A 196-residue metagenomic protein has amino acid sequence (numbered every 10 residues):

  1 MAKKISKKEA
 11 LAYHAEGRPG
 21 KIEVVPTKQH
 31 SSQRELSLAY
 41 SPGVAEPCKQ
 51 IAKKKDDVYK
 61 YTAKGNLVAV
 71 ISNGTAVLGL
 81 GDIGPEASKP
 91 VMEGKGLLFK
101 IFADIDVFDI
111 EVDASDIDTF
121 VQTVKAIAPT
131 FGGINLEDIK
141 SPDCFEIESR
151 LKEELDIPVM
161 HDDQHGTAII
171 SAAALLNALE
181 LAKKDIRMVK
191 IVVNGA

Functional and structural regions predicted by a protein language model:
M1-D156: N-terminal ligand-binding/catalytic initiation module
L78, I83-A103, L155, H161 (+1 more regions): Glycine-rich phosphate/diphosphate-binding loop of Rossmann-like nucleotide-binding domains
